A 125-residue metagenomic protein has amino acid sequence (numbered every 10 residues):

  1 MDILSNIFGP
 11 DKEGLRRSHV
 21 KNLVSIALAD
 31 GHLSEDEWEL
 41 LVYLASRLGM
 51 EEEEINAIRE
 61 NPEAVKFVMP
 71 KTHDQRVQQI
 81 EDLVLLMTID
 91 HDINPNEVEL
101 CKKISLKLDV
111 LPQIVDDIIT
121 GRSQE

Functional and structural regions predicted by a protein language model:
M1-I26, H32-E125: Small-residue-enriched hydrophobic alpha-helices in membranes
